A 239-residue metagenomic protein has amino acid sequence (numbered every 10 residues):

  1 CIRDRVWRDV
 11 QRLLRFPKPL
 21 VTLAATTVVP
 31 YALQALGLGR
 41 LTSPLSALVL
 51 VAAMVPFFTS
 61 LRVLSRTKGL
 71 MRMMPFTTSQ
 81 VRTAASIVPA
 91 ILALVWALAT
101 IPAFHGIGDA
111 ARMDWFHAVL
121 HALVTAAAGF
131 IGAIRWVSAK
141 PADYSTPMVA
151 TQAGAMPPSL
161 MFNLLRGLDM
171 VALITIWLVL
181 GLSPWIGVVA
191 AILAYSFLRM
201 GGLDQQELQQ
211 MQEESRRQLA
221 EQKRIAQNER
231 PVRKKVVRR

Functional and structural regions predicted by a protein language model:
R3-R72, T77-R239: Hydrophobic alpha-helical transmembrane segments of membrane proteins
